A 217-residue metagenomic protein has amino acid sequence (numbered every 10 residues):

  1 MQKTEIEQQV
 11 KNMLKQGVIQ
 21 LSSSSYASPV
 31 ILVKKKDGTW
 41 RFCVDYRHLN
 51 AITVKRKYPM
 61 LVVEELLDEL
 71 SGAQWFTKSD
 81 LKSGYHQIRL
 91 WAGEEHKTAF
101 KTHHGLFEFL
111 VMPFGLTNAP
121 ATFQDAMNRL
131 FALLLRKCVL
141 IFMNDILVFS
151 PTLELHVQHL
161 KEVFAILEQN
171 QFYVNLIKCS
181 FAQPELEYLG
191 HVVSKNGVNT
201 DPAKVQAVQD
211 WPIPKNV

Functional and structural regions predicted by a protein language model:
M1-V217: Retroelement reverse transcriptase polymerase core
